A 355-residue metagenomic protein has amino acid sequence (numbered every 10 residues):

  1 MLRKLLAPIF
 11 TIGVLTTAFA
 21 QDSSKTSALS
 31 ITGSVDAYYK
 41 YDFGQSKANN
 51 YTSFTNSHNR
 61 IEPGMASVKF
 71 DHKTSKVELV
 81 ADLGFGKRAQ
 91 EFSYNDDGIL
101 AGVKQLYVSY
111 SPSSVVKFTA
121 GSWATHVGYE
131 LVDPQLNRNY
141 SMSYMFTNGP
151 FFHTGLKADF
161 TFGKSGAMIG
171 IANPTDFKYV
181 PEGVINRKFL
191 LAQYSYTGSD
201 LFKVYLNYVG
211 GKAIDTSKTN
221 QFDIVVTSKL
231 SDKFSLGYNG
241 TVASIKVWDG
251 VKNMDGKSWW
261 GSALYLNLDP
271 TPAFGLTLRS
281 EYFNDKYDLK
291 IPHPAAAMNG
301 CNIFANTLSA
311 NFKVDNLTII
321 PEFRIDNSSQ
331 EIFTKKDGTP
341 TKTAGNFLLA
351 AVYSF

Functional and structural regions predicted by a protein language model:
M1-T26: Cleavable N-terminal export/targeting peptides
D22, Y38, F43-R60, A89-Q105 (+3 more regions): Surface-exposed coil loops of outer-membrane beta-barrel proteins
D22-A37: Short N-terminal segments immediately surrounding and downstream of signal-peptide cleavage
T26, K73-V77, S113-V115, F162-S165 (+5 more regions): Outer-membrane beta-barrel channels and translocator barrels
S30-S34, V80-D82, T119-G121, G170 (+3 more regions): Outer-envelope exported proteins of Gram-negative bacteria
G33, A37, P63-H72, Q105-Y110 (+9 more regions): Residues on the lipid-exposed face of transmembrane beta-strands in outer-membrane beta-barrel proteins
T52-T55, A89, Y94-N95, I99 (+4 more regions): Outer-membrane beta-barrel pore domains
N56-K87: Glycine- and aromatic-enriched membrane insertion/assembly motifs of diderm outer-membrane and organelle channel
